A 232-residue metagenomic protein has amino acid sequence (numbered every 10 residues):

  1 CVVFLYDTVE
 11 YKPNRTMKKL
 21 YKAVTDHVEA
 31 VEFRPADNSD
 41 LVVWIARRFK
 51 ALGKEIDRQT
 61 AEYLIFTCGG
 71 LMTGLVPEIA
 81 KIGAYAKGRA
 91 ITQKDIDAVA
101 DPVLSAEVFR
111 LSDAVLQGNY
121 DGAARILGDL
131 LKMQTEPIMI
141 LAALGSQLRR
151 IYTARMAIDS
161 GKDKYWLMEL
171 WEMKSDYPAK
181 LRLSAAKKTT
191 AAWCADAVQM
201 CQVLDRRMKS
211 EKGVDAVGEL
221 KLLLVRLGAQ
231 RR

Functional and structural regions predicted by a protein language model:
C1-R232: Conserved beta/loop motifs at nucleotide-recognition and modification sites
